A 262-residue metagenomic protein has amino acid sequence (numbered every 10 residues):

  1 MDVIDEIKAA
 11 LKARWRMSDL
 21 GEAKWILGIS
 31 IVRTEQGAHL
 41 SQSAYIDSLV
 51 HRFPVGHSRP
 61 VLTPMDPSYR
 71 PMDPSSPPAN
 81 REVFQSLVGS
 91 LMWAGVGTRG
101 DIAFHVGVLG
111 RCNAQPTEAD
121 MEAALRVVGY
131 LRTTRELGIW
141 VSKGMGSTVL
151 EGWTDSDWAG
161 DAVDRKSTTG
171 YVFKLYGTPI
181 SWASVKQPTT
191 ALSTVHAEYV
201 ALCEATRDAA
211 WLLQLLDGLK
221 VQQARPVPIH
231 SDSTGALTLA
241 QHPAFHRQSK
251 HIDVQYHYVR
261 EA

Functional and structural regions predicted by a protein language model:
M1-A262: Long, low-complexity, charge-biased intrinsically disordered regions
